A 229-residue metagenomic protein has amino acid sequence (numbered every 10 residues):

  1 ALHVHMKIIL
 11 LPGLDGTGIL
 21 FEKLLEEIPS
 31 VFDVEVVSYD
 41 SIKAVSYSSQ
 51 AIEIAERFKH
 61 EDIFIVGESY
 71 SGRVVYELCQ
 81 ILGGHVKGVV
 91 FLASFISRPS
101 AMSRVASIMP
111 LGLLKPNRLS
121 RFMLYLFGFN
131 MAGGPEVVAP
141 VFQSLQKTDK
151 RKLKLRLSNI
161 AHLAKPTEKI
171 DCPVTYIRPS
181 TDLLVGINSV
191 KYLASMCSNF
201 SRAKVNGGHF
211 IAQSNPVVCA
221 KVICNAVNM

Functional and structural regions predicted by a protein language model:
H5-A44: Conserved HGGG/HGGXW glycine-rich cap/lid loop of the alpha/beta-hydrolase fold
K23-L24, C172, G186-A194: Short alpha-helix in the alpha/beta-hydrolase fold that links the catalytic acid
V45-S46, G207-A220: Catalytic histidine-centered segment of alpha/beta-hydrolase-like enzymes
G67-S71, V75: Gly/Ala-rich beta-loop-alpha elbow adjacent to hydrolase catalytic centers
Q80, H85-P116: Flexible "cap/lid" loop of the alpha/beta hydrolase fold
R118-E168: Conserved alpha/beta-hydrolase catalytic His-Asp/Glu region
I170, Y176-R178, D182: Short beta-strand/loop motif that positions the catalytic acidic residue of the alpha/beta-hydrolase fold
T181-V185, H209-F210: Acidic catalytic loop of the alpha/beta-hydrolase fold
